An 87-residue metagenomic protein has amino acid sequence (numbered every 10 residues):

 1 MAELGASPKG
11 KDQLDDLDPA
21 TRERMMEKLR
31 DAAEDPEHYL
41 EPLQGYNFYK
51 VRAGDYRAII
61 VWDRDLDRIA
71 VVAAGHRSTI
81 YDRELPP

Functional and structural regions predicted by a protein language model:
M1, D12, D16, E23 (+2 more regions): Enriched for short, Lys/Arg-rich terminal
L4-G5, K50: Short aromatic/basic micro-patch
A6-G10: Basic, amphipathic "hinge/linker" alpha-helix immediately C-terminal to the N-terminal HTH DNA-binding motif
P19-R22, E37: Alpha-helix boundary/capping and short turn/kink residues
E27-R52: A short, surface-exposed loop/turn module that caps and links secondary-structure elements
